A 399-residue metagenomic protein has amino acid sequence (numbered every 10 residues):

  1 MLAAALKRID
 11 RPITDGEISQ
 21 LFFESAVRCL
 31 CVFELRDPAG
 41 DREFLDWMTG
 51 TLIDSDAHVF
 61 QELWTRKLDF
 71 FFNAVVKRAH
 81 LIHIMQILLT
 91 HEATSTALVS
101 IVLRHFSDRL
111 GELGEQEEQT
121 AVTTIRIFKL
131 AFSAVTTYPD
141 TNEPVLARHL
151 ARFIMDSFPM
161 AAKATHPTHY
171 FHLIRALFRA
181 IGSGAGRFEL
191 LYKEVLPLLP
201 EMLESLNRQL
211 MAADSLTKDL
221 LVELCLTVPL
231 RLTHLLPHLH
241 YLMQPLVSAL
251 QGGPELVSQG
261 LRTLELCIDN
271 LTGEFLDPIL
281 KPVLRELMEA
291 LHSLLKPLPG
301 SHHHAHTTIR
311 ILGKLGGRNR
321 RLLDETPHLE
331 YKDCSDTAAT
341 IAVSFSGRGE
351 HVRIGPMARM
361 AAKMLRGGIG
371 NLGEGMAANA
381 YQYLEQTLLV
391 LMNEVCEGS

Functional and structural regions predicted by a protein language model:
M1-R109, E115, Q119-F153, A162-A176 (+16 more regions): Structural marker for long, regular alpha helices in very large eukaryotic proteins
